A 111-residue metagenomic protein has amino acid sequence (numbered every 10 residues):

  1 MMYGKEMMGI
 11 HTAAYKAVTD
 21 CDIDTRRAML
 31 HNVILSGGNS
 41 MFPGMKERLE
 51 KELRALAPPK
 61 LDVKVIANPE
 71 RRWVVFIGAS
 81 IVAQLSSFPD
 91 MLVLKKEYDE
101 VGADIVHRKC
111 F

Functional and structural regions predicted by a protein language model:
M1-F111: C-terminal region/appendage detector
